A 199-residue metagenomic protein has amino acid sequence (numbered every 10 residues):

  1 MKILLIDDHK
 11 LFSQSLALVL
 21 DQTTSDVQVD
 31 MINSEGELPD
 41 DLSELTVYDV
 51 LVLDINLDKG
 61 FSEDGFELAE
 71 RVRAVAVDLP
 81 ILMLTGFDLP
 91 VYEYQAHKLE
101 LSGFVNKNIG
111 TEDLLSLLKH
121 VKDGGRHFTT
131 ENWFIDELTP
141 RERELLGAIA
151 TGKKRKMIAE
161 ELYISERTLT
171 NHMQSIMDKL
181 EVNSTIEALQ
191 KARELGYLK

Functional and structural regions predicted by a protein language model:
M1-H127: N-terminal regulatory/sensing modules of transcriptional regulators
R71, E161-L162, K179: Residues within the alpha-helical elements of helix-turn-helix
L117, E161, H172-S175: Residues within the DNA-recognition helix of helix-turn-helix
L118, I149, A192: Hydrophobic "lid"/C-terminal helical patch of Rossmann-like NAD(P)-dependent dehydrogenase/epimerase domains
N132-T170: Helix-turn-helix DNA-binding segment
D178-K199: Basic, Lys/Arg-enriched C-terminal extension of HTH/homeodomain DNA-binding domains
